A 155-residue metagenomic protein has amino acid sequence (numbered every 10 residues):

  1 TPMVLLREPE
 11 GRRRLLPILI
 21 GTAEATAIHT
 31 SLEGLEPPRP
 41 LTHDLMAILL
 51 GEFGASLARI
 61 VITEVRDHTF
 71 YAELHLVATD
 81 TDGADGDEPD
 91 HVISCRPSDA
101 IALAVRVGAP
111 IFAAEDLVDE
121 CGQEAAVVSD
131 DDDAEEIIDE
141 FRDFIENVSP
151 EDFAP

Functional and structural regions predicted by a protein language model:
T1-P155: Divalent-cation
